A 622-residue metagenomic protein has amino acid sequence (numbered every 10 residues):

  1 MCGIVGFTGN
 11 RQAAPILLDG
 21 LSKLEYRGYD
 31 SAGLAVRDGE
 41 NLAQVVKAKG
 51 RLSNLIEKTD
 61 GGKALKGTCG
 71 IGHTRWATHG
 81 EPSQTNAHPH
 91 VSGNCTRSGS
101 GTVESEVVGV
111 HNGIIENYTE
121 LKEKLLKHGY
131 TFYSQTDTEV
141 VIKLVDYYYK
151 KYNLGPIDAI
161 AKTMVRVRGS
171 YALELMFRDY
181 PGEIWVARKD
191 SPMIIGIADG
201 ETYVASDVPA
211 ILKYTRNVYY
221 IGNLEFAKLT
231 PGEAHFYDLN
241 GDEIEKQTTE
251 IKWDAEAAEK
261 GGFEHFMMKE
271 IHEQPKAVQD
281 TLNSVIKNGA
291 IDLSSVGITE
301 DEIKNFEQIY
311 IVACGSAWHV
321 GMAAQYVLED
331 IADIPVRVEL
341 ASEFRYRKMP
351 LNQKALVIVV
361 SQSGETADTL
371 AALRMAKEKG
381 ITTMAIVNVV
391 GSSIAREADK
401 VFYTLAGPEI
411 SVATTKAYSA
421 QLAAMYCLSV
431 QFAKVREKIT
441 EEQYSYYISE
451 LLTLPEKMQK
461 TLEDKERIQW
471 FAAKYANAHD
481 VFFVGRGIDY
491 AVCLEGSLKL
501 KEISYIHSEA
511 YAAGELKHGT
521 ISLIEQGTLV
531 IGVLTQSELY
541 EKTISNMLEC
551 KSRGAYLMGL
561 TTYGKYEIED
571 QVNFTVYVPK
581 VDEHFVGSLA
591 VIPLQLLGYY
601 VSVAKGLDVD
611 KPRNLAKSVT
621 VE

Functional and structural regions predicted by a protein language model:
M1-K260, E264, K276-E307, Y346 (+4 more regions): Conserved short alpha-helical segments that host acidic/polar catalytic motifs at enzyme active sites
F7-N10, H111, T131, Q135 (+20 more regions): Hydrophobic alpha-helical scaffolding
G72-G93, V285-E300, A324-V360, H507-L523: Glycine-rich oxoanion-binding loops at beta->alpha junctions
P89, M176, W185-V186, V218-Y219 (+13 more regions): Replace "in large, NTP-powered and nucleic-acid-processing enzymes" with "in large, NTP-powered factors and other
G241, Y556, E569-Q571, V581-E622: Generic C-terminus detector
Q274-V278, L282-Y310, K400-L529, S602-E622: Active-site phosphate/pyrophosphate-binding segments
K304-T453, V533-P579, L597, K605: Glycine-rich phosphate-binding loops that contact phosphosugars or nucleotide phosphates
